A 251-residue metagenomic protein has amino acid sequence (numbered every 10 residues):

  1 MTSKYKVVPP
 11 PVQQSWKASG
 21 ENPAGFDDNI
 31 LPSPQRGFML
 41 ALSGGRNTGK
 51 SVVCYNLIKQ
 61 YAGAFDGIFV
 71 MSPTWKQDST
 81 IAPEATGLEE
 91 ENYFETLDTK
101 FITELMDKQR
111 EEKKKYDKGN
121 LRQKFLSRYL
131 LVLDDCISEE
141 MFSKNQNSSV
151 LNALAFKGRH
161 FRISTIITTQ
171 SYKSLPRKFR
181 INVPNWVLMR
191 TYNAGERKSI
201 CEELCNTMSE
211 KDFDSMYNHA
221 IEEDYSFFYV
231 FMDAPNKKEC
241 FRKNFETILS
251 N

Functional and structural regions predicted by a protein language model:
M1-N29, W75: N-terminal pre-Walker A segment at the start of P-loop NTPase domains
F26-D28, G37-G63, P73-Q77, L97-K211: Conserved P-loop NTPase motor cores
I68: An amphipathic, basic-hydrophobic helix/alpha-beta surface used to engage anionic, phosphate-rich ligands or surfaces
S79-E89: Short, aromatic/basic amphipathic alpha-helical patches
A85, C201-E203, N244-I248: Short intrinsically disordered coil segments
L88-T99: Nucleotide-state-sensitive switch-loop elements of NTP-binding domains
M208-L249: Conserved AAA+ ATPase small/helical "lid" subdomain
